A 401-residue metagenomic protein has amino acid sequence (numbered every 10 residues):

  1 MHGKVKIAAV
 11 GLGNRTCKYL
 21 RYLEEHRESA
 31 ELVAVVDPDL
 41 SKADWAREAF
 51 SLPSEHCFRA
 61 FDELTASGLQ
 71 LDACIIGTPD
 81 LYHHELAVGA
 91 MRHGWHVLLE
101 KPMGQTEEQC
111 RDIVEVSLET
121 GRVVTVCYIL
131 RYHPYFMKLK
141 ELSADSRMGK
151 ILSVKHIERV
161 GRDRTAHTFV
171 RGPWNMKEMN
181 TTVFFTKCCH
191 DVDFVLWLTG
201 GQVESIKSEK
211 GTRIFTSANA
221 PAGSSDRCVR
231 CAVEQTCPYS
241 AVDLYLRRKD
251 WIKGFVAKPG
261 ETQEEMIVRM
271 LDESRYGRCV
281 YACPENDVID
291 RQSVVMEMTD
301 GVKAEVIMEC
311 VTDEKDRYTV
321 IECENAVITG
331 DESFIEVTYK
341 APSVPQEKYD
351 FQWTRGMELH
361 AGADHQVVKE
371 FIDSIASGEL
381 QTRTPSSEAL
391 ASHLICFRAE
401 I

Functional and structural regions predicted by a protein language model:
M1, E63, A73-I75, E297-D300 (+3 more regions): C-terminal helix-rich "cap/oligomerization" subdomain common to oxidoreductases
M1-L52: N-terminal Rossmann-like dinucleotide-binding module
G13, L52-V116: Beta-loop-alpha module in the N-terminal Rossmann-like domain of NAD(P)-dependent dehydrogenases, especially those
I76, L99, V124-V126, G330: Hydrophobic residues in well-ordered beta-strands that form the structural core
D112-I129, G149-V154: Rossmann-fold dehydrogenase core element
L130-R278: Predominantly a Rossmann-like dinucleotide-binding segment in NAD(P)-dependent oxidoreductases
K210-G211, T216-Q366: NAD(P)-dinucleotide binding in Rossmann-like oxidoreductases
